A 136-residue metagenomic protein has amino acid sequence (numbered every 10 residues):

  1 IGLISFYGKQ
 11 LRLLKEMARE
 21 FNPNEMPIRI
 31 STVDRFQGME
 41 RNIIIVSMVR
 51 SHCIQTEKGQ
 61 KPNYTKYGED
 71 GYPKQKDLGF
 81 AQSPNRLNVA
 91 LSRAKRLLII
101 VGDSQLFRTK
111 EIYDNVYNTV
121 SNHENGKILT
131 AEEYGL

Functional and structural regions predicted by a protein language model:
I1-V33: Conserved helicase motor "Helicase C" RecA-like lobe of SF1/SF2 P-loop NTPases
I4, I45-S47, L91, I99: Structural motif
F6, V33-F36, K74-F80: Short, contiguous acidic/charged loop-to-helix segments that flank catalytic cores in large enzymes
G8-L11, F36-Q37, R50-I54, R96 (+1 more regions): Conserved nucleotide-binding/hydrolysis micro-motifs of P-loop NTPases
A18-E20, T56-L136: Helicase C-terminal subdomain and adjacent C-terminal extension
E25-R35, K127-G135: A generic structural motif
M26, N42, A94-L97: Core residues of folded domains in eukaryotic genome-function proteins
I28-H52: Conserved helicase core region in the C-terminal RecA-like lobe
